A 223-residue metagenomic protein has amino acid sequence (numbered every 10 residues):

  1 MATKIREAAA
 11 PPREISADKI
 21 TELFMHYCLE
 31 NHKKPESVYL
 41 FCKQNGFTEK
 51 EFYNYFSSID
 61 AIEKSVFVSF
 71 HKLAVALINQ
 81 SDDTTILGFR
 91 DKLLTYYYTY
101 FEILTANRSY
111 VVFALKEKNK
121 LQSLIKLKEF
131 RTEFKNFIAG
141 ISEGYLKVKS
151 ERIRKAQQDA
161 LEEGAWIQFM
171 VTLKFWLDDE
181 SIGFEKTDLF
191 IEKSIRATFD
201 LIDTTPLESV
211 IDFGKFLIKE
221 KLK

Functional and structural regions predicted by a protein language model:
A2, P12-F47, A61-V68: Short, amphipathic alpha-helix enriched in basic
A2-I5, D178-K223: C-terminal peripheral helix-coil segments that are non-catalytic and often amphipathic
A17-M25, Y53-N79, D83, L94-Y98: An amphipathic alpha-helix adjacent to DNA-recognition modules
K50: Key DNA-contact positions within bacterial/archaeal DNA-binding proteins
Q80-Y110, L121, E133: Hydrophobic alpha-helical connector segments
T105-I125, A139-L146: Amphipathic alpha-helical segments used for helix-helix packing
L124-K149, D159-V171: Amphipathic alpha-helical packing segments from all-alpha helical-bundle domains
A156-F175, L189-A197: Hydrophobic alpha-helical segments that form the core of small-molecule binding pockets and/or dimer interfaces
